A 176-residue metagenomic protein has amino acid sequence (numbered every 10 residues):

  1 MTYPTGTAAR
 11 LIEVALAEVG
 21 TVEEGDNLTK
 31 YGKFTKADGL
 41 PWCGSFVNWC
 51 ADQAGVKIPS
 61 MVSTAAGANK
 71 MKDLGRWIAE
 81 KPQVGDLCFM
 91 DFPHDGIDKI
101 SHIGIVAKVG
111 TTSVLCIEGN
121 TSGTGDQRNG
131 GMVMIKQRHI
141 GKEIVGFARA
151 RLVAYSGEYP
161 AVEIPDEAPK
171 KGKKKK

Functional and structural regions predicted by a protein language model:
M1-P59, S156-K176: N-terminal capping segments
T5-I12, V56-Q127: ...with weaker cross-activation on analogous glycine-rich loops/strands in unrelated enzymes
G20, D52, P93, T121 (+1 more regions): Residue-level marker of positions within ordered structural domains that often coincide with functionally constrained
G32-T35, A65, G75, K81 (+1 more regions): Solvent-exposed, flexible loop/coil residues
S45, C88-D91, G146, E158: Intrinsic disorder/low-structure terminal segments
W77, D98-K176: Aromatic- and glycine-rich peptidoglycan recognition patches
